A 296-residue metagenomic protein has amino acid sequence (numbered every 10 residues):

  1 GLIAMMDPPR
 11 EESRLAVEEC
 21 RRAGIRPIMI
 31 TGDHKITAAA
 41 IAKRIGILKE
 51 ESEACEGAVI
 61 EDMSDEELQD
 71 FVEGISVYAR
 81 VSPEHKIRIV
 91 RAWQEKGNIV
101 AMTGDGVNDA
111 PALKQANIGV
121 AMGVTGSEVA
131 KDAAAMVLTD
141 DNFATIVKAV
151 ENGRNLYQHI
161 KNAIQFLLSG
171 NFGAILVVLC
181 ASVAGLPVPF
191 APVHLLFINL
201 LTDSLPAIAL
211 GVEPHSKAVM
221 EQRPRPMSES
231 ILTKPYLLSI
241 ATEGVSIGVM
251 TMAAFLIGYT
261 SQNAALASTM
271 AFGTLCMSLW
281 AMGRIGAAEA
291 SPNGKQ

Functional and structural regions predicted by a protein language model:
G1-G32, I36, M63-E66, I257-A271: Signature of the cytosolic headpiece of P-type E1-E2 ATPases
P9, A112-L113, A130: PDZ/PDZ-like domain micro-motif
R14-A16, H34-I45, E84-I89, G106-A116: Acidic, divalent-metal-coordinating active-site segment for phosphoryl/phosphodiester hydrolysis, typified by short
R21, K43, S182: Short polybasic/polar patches that bind polyanions
K49-A101, A116, A121-G294: Membrane-embedded transport module
